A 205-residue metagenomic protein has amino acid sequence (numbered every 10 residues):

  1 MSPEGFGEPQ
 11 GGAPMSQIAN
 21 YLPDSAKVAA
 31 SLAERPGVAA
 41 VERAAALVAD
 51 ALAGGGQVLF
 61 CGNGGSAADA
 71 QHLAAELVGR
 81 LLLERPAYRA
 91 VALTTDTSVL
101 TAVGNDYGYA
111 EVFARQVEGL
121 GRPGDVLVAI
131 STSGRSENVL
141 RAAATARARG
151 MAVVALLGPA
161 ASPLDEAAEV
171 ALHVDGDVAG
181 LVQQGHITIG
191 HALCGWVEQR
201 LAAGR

Functional and structural regions predicted by a protein language model:
S2-R35: Generic N-terminal amphipathic, Lys/Arg-enriched alpha-helix
P23, L47-G121: Glycine-rich, small/polar surface segments that engage phosphate groups of diverse ligands
A33-G54: A short, well-structured juxtamembrane/interface segment
S66-Q71, R135-A142, L164: Short glycine/serine/threonine-rich phosphate/pyrophosphate-binding segments that cradle anionic phosphate groups
T94, S131, L157, L172-G180: Short beta->alpha connector loops at strand-helix junctions that form conserved, small/polar/Pro-enriched
G119, L181-R205: A charged, well-structured terminal subsegment
L127, V153, V170-H173: Short, well-ordered beta-strand core segments
L156-A168: Short, glycine/polar-rich helix-capping loops at beta-to-alpha or helix-loop-helix junctions that flank or form
